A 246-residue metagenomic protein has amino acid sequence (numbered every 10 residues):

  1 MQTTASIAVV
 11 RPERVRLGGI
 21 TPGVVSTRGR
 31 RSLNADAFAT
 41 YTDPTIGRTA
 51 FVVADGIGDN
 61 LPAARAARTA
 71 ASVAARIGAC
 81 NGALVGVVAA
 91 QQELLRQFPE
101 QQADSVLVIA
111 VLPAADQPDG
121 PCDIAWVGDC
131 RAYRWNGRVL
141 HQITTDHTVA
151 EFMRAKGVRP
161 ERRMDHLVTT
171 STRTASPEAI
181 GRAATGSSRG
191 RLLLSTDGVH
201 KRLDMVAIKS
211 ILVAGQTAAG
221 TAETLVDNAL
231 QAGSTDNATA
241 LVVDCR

Functional and structural regions predicted by a protein language model:
M1-R246: PP2C/PPM-type serine/threonine phosphatase catalytic domain
